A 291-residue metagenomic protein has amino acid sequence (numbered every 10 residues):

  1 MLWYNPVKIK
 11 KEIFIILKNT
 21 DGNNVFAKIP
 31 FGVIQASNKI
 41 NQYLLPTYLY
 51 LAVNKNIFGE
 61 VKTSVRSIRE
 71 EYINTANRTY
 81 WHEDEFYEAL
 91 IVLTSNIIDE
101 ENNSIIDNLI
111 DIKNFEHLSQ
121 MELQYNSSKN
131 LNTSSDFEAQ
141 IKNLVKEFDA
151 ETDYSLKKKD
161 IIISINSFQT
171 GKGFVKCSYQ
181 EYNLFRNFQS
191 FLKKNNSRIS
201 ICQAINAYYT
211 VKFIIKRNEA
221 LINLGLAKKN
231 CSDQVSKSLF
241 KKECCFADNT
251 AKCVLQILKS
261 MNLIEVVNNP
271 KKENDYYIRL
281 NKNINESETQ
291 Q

Functional and structural regions predicted by a protein language model:
M1-N74, D84, E88, I105 (+1 more regions): Short recognition helix of helix-turn-helix/winged-helix DNA-binding domains
R69-W81, K237-D248: Short helix-coil junctions and helix-kink-helix linkers
T79-N96, F246-I257: Short amphipathic alpha-helical interaction segments
I97, N108, N262: Glycine-centered, phosphate/nucleic-acid-interacting loop/turn motifs that mediate DNA/RNA or nucleotide
S104-L123, N268-Y276: Short, Lys/Arg-rich nucleic-acid/phosphate-binding segment
K113, L224-A227, S238, V267-P270: Non-catalytic, interaction-prone regions of core transcription and DNA-replication machinery
Q234, F246-N249, C253-Q256, V266-N281: Phosphate-/nucleic-acid-contacting segments
E286-Q291: Short acidic DE-rich linear segments
